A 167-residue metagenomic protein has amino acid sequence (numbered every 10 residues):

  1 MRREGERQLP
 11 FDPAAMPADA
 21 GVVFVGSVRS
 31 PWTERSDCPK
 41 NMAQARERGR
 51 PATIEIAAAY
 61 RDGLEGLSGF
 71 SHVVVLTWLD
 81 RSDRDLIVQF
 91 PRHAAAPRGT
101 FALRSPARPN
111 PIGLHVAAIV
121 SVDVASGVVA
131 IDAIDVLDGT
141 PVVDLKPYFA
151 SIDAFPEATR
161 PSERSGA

Functional and structural regions predicted by a protein language model:
M1-G113, V124-A130, I134-A167: Mixed-charge, low-complexity intrinsically disordered regions
A117-V120: Conserved positions in beta-strands of structured domains
